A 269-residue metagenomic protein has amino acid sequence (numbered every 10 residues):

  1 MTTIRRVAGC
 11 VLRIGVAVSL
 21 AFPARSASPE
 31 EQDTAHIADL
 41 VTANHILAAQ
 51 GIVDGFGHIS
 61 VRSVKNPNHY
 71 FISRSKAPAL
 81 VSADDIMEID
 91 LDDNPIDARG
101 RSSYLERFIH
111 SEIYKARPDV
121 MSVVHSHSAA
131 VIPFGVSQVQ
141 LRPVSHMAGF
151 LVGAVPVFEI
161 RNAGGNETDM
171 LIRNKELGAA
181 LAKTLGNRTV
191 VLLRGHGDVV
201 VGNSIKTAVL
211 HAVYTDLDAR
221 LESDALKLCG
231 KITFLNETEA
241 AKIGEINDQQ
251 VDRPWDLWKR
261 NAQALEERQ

Functional and structural regions predicted by a protein language model:
M1-G9: N-terminal secretory signal peptides that target proteins for export/translocation
C10-P23: Bacterial N-terminal signal peptides
S26-Q269: Glycine-rich flexible loops
